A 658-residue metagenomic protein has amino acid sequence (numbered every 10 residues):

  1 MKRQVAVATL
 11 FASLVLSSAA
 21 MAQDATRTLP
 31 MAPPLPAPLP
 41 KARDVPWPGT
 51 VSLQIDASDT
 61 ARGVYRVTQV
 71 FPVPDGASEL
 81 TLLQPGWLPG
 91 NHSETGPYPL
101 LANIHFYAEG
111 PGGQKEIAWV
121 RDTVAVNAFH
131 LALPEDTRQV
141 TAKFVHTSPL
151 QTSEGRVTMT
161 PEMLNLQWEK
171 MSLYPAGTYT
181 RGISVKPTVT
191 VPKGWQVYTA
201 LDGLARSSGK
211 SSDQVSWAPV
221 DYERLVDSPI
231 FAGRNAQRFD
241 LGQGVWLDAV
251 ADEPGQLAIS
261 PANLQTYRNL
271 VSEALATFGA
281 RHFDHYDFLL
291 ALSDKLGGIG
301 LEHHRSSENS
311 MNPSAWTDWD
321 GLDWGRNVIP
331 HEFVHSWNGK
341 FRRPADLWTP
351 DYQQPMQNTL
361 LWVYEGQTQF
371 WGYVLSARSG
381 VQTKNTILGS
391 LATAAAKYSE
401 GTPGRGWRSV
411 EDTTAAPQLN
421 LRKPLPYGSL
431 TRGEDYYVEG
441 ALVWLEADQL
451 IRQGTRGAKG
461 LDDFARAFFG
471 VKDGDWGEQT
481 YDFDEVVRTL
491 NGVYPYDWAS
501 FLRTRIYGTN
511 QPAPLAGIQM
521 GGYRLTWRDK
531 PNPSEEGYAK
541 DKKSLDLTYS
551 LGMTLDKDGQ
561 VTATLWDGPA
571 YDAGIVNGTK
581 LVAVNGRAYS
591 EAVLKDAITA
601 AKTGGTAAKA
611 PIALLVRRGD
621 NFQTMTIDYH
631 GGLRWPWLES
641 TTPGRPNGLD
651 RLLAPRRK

Functional and structural regions predicted by a protein language model:
M1-A8: Bacterial N-terminal signal peptides that target proteins for export
A8-S17: Bacterial N-terminal signal peptides
S18-A22: Sec/Tat signal peptide C-region and signal peptidase I cleavage site
Q23-T60: N-terminal, polar/Ser/Thr-rich
V45-P48, S58, V64, V70-P74 (+4 more regions): Non-catalytic architectural context of zinc metalloproteases
Q69, A236-L361, Q367, W371: Juxtacatalytic substrate-recognition/specificity segment
L82-L88: Short Gly/aromatic-enriched secondary-structure transition segments
G372-Y373, Q382-K658: C-terminal recognition in membrane/secretory proteostasis and scaffolding
